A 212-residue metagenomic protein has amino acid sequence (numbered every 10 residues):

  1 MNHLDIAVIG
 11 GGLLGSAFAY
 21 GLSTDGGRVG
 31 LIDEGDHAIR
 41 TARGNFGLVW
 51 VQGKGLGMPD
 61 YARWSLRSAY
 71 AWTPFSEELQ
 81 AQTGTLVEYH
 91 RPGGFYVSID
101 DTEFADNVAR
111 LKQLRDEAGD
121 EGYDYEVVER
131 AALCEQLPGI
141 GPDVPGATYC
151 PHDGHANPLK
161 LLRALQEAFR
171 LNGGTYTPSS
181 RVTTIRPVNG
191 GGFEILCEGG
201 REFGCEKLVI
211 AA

Functional and structural regions predicted by a protein language model:
M1-L14, G30: Beta1/beta-strand and adjacent pyrophosphate-binding region of the FAD-binding site in flavoprotein oxidoreductases
G11, G53, A212: Glycine-rich, N-terminal phosphate-binding loop of Rossmann-like dinucleotide-binding domains
A19, S23, A168: Gly/Ala-rich phosphate-binding loop of Rossmann-like dinucleotide-binding domains, activating on the conserved
S23-R43: Glycine-rich FAD pyrophosphate-binding loop
D33, E129-R130, P178-S180: Short loop/edge segments at beta-strand edges and connector loops that shape dinucleotide/nucleotide cofactor-binding
L48-A132: Dinucleotide-binding Rossmann-like beta1-alpha1 core, especially the glycine-rich loop that anchors the ADP
T85-S98, D124-N172: Helix-loop-beta segment of a Rossmann-like dinucleotide-binding subdomain
T148-K207, A211: Helical element adjacent to the flavin cofactor pocket in flavoenzyme catalytic cores
